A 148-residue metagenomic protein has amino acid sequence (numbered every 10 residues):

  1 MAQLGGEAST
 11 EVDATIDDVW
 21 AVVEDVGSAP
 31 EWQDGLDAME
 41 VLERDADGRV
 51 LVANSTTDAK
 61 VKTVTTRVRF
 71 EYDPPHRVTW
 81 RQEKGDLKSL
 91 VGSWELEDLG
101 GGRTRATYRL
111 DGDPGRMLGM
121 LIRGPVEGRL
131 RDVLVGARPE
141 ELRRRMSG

Functional and structural regions predicted by a protein language model:
M1-D47: Hydrophobic ligand-binding cavity/cleft-lining segments
A2-L4, D47-R49, K62-V64, K88 (+1 more regions): Residue-level preference for beta-strand/loop junctions
G6-V12, S55, W94, Y108-L110: A structural signal for short, well-ordered beta-strand segments
E11, P30, E40-K84, G136-G148: Glycine-rich portal/gate segments that line the openings of hydrophobic small-molecule binding cavities
T15, A46-D47, P75, L99-R103: Short strand-connecting beta-turns/loops that link adjacent beta-strands
V19-V23, A29, A53, L96 (+2 more regions): Hydrophobic pocket/interface hotspot
D37, H76, L90-G92: Short beta-strand or tight-loop elements that sit immediately N-terminal to catalytic metal-binding acidic residues
R81-V133: Beta-strand/loop substructures that line and gate deep hydrophobic ligand-binding cavities in soluble
